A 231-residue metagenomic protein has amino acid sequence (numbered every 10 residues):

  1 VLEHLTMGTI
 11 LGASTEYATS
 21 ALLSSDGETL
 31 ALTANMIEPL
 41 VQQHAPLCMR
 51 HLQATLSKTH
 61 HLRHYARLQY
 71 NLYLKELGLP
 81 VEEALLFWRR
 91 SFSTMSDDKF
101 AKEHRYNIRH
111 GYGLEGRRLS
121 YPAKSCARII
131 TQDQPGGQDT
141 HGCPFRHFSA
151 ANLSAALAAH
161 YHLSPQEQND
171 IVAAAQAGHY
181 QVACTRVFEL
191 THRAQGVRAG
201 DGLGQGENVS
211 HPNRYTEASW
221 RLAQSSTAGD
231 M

Functional and structural regions predicted by a protein language model:
V1-L68, L72, E76-M231: Basic, alpha-helical nucleic-acid-binding regions used in initiation and control of genome expression
